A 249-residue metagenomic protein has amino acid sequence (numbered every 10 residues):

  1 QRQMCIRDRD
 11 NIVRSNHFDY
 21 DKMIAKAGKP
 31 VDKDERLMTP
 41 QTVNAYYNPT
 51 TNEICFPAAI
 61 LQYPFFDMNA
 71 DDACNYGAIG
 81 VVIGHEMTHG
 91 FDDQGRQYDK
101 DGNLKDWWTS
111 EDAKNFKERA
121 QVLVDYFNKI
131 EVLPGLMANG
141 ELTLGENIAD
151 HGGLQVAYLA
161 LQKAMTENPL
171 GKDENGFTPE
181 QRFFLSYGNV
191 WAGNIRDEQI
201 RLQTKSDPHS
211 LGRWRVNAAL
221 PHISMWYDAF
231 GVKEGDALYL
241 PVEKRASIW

Functional and structural regions predicted by a protein language model:
Q1-Q3, R7-W249: Intrinsically disordered, low-complexity linker/terminal regions across diverse proteins
